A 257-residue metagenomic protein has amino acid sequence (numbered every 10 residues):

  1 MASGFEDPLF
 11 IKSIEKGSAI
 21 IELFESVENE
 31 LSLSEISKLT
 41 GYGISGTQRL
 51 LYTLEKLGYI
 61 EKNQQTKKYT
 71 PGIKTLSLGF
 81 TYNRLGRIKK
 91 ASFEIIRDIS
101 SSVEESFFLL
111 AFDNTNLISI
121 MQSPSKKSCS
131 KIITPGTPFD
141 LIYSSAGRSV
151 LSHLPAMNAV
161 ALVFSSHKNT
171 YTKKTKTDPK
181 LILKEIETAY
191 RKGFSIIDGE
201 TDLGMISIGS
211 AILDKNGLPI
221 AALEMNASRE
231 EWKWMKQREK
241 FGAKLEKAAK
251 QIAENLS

Functional and structural regions predicted by a protein language model:
M1-L85, K90, K250, E254-N255: N-terminal helix-turn-helix
F10-I14, L33, K68, G72 (+8 more regions): Short, structured helix-loop boundary elements
E25, G147, L151, P155 (+2 more regions): Short amphipathic alpha-helical signal-transduction/dimerization elements
T70-S165: Amphipathic alpha-helical effector-binding/dimerization core of metabolite-sensing transcriptional regulators
A91-I99, S165-G209, N255: Short, basic/aromatic recognition patches
P179-L181, L203-G204, A221-S257: Juxtadomain coupling helices with adjacent low-complexity linkers
I212-K215: Sensor-regulatory modules in signal-transduction proteins
